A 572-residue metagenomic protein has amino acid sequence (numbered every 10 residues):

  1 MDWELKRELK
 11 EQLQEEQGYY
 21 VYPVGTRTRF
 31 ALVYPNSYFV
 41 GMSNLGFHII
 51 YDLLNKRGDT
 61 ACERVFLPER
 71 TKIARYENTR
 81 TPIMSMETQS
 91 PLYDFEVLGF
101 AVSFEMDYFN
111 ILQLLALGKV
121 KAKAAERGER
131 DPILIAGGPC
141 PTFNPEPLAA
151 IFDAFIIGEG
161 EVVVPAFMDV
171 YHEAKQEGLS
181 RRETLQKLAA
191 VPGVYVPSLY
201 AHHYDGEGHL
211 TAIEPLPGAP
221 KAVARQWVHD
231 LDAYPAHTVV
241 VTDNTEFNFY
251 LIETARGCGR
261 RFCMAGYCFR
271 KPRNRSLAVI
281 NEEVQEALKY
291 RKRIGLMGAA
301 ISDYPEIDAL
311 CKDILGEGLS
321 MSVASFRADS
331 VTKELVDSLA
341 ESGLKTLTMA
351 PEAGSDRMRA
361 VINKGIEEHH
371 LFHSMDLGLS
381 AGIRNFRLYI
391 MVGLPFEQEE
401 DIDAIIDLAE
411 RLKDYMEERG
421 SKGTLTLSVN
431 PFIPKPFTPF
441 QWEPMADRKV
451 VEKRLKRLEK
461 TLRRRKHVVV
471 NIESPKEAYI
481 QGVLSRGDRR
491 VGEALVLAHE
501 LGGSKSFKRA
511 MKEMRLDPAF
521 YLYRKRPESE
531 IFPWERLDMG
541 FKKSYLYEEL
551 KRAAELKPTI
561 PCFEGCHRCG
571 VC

Functional and structural regions predicted by a protein language model:
M1-V21, T26, F30-L32, R463-C572: Radical SAM enzyme core and accessory elements
W3-A31, Y38-F39, P197, D205-T254 (+1 more regions): N-terminal [4Fe-4S]-dependent radical SAM core
L32-S37, M106, V284-R387, M391-T424: Conserved SAM/AdoMet-binding glycine-rich loop
Y38-G41, R70-I73, E105-Y108, T142-N144 (+13 more regions): Flexible loop/turn segments at secondary-structure boundaries
D59-T71: A short beta-strand-loop structural module common to alpha/beta enzyme folds
P68-E214, P436-D488, L495-G503: Glycine-rich beta-alpha loop elements in corrinoid/cobalamin-binding modules across cobalamin-dependent enzymes
R70-T71, A201-D205, P305, E334-L335 (+6 more regions): Flexible glycine/acidic-rich beta-alpha junction loops that bind and position SAM and/or redox cofactors in anaerobic
N244-A278, R568-C572: Canonical Radical SAM [4Fe-4S] cluster-binding loop centered on the CxxxCxxC motif and its immediate flanking residues
